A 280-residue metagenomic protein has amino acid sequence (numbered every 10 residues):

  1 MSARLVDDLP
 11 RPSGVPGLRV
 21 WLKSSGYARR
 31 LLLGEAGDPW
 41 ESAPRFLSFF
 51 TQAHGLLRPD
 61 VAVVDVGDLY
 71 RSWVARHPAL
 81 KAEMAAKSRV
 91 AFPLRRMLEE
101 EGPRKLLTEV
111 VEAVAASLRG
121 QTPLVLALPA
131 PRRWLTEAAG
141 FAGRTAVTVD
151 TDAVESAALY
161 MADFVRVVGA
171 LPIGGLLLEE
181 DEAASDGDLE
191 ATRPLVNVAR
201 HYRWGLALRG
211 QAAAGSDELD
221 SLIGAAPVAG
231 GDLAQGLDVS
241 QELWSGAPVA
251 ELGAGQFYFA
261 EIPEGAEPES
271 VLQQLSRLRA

Functional and structural regions predicted by a protein language model:
M1-R71, F257-A280: N-terminal basic, low-complexity leaders that serve as flexible interaction/assembly modules and, when applicable, as
V6-L9, L47-H54, L107-A115, A162-V165 (+2 more regions): Generic structural signal for well-ordered alpha-helices, preferentially at hydrophobic/aromatic core positions
G14-L18, L56-V61, R119-L124, P172-G174 (+2 more regions): Short, well-ordered coil/turn segments that N-cap beta-strands
S24-G26, V66, L126-A130, E180 (+2 more regions): A cross-domain feature marking catalytic cores of carbohydrate-active enzymes and several ubiquitous metabolic/repair
S42-A43, V61-G102, G175-D186: Glycine-rich, proline-tolerant flexible connector loops at the mouths of alpha/beta enzymes
V74-V167: Active-site-proximal, glycine-rich beta->alpha crossover segments in alpha/beta enzymes that shape flexible
V149, A162-A225: A contiguous, surface-oriented mixed alpha/beta subdomain in the mid-to-C-terminal portion of proteins that forms
R209-A280: Catalytic-face loop-and-helix region of soluble metabolic enzyme cores
